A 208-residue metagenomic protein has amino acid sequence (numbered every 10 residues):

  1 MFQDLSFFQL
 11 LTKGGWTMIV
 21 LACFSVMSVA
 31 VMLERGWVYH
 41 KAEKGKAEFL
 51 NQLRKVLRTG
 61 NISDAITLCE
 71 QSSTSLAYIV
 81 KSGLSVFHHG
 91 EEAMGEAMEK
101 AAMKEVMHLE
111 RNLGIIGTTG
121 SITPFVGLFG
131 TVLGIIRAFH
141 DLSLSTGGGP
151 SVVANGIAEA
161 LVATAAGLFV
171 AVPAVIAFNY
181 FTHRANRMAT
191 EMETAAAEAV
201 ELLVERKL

Functional and structural regions predicted by a protein language model:
M1-E48: Hydrophobic membrane-targeting segments
L5, K13-G14, R111, G147 (+1 more regions): Juxtamembrane/transmembrane-helix boundary motifs in multi-pass membrane proteins
W37, A42-G149, I176-L208: Predominantly long cytosolic amphipathic alpha-helical stalk/bundle segments
G114-T119, S151, N155-T164: Cytoplasmic-entry segments and transmembrane alpha-helices of multi-pass inner-membrane transporters
E159-I176: Hydrophobic alpha-helical transmembrane segments of polytopic membrane proteins
